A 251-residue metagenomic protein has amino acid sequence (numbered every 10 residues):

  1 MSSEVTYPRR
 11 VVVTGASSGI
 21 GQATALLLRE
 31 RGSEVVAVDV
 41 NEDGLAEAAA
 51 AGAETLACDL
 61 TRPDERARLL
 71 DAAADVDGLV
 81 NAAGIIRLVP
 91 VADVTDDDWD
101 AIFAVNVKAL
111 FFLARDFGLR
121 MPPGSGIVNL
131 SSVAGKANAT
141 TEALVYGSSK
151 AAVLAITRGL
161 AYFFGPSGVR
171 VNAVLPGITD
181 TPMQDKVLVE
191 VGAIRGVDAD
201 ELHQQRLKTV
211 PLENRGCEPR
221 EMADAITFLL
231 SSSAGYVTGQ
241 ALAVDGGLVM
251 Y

Functional and structural regions predicted by a protein language model:
S2-V5, A137, T227, T238-Y251: Short C-terminal tail/terminal secondary-structure segment of NAD(P)H-dependent dehydrogenase/reductase domains
P90-V91, D98-F103, R206-L207: Substrate-binding pocket helix/loop in short-chain dehydrogenase/reductase
A114, S149, T157: Active-site helix of classical SDR
L119, Y162-F163, G235: Alpha-helical segment proximal to the catalytic Tyr-Lys
S132: Residue(s) in the substrate-gating loop at a strand-loop-helix junction that position the organic substrate next
G165, R170, V237-G239: Short, small/polar-rich loop/turn modules that mediate ligand/substrate recognition or access, typified
A199, P211-M222: A conserved structural motif in NAD(P)-dependent oxidoreductases
